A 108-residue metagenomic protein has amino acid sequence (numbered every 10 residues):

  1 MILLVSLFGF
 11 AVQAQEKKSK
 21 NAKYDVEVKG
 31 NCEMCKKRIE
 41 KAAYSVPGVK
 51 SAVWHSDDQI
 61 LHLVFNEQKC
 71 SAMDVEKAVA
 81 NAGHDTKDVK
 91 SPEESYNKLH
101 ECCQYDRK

Functional and structural regions predicted by a protein language model:
M1-S19: Bacterial Sec-dependent N-terminal signal peptides
K18-G30: Short glycine-/aliphatic-rich beta-strand segments at the starts of folded cytosolic domains
K29-A43, C102-Q104: Short, thiol/selenol-centered motifs that function as redox-active sites or metal-ligating centers
R38-A42, D74-G83: Short amphipathic alpha-helices in soluble, non-transmembrane regions that often serve as interface/regulatory elements
I39, A43-H55: Short acidic amphipathic segments
N66-A72: Helix N-cap motif at beta-to-alpha junctions
G83-S95: Conserved short beta-strand edge segments in small beta-sheet-based binding/regulatory domains
N97-K108: Short, low-order "capping/linker" segments at domain edges
